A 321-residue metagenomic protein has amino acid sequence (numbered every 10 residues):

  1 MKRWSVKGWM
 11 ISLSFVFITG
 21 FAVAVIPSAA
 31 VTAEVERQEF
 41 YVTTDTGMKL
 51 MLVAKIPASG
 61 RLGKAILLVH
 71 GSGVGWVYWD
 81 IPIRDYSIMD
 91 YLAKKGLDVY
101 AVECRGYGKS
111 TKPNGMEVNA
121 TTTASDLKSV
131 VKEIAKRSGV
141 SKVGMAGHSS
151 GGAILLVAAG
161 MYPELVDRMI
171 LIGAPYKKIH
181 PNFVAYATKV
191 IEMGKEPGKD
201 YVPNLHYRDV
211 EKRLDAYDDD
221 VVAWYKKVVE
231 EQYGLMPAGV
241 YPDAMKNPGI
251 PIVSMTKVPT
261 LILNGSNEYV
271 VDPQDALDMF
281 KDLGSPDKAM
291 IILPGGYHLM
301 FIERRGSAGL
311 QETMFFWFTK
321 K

Functional and structural regions predicted by a protein language model:
V31-S59: N-terminal cap/lid segment of alpha/beta-hydrolase-fold proteins
S59-L62, I66-K94: Short, surface-exposed "cap/lid" segments of acyl-processing enzymes
Y86-T111: Conserved alpha/beta-hydrolase
A124-S141: Conserved acidic catalytic loop of the alpha/beta-hydrolase fold
S141, A146, S150-K177: Conserved hydrolase catalytic core segment
V184-L263: Alpha/beta-hydrolase
Y269-D275: Conserved alpha/beta-hydrolase "acid-adjacent" motif
G296-S307: Catalytic histidine-centered segment of alpha/beta-hydrolase-like enzymes
